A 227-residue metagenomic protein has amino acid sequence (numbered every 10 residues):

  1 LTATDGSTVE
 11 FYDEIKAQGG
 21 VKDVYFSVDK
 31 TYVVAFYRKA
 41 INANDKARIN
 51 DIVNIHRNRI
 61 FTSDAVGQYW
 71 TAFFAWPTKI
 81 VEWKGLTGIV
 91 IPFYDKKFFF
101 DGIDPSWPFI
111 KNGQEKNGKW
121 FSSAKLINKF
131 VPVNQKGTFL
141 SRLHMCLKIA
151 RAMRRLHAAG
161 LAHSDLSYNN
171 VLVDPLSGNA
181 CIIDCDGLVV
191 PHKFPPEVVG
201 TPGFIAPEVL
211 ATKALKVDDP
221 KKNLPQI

Functional and structural regions predicted by a protein language model:
L1-R48, I52, Q68-W76, E82-K84: ATP-binding glycine-rich phosphate-binding loop
V33, V90, I182: Short hydrophobic-acidic sequence motifs that mark active-site Asp/Glu residues
A72-S141, F194: Conserved structural core of kinase catalytic domains
H144-C146, M153-P175: Catalytic-loop of the protein kinase fold
G178-N179: Generic structural signal for coil-to-beta-strand starts
I183-V189: Activation of the activation-loop gatekeeper triad in protein kinase-fold domains
P195-D218: Conserved activation segment of eukaryotic-like protein kinases, specifically the C-terminal portion of the activation
Q226-I227: A conserved short alpha-helix in the C-terminal lobe of the Hanks/eukaryotic protein kinase catalytic domain
